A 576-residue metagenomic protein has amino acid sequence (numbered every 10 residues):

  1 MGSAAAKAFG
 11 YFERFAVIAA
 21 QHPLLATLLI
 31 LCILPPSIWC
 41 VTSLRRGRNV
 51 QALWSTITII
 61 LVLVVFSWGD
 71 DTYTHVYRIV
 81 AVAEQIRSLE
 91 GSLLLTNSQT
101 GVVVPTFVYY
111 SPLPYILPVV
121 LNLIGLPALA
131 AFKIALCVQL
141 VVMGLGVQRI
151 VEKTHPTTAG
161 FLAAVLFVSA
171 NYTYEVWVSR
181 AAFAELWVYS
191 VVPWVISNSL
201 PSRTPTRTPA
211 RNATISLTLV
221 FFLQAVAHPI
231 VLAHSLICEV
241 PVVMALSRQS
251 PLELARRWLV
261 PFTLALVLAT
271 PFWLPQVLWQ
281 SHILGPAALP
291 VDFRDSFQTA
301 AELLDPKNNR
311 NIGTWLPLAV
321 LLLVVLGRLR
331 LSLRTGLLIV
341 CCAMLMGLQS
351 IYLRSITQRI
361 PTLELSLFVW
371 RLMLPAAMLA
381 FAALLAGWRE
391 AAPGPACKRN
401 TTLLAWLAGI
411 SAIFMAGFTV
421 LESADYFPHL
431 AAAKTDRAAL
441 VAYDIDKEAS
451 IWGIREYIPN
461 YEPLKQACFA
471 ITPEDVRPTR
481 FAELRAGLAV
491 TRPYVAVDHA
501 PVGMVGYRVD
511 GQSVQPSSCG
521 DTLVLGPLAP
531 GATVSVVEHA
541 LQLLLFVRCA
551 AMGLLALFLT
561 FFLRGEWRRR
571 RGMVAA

Functional and structural regions predicted by a protein language model:
A4-P428, S535-A576: Membrane-embedded transmembrane-helix bundle of lipid-linked glycan/lipid transferases
R48, D70, R211, R399 (+4 more regions): Intrinsic-disorder/low-complexity regions
C341-C342, D446-E456, H499-M504: Membrane-interface and transmembrane segments of multi-pass membrane proteins
A424-R480: Membrane-interface segments at or immediately adjacent to transmembrane helices that form the boundary between
L464-M573: Active-site-proximal, structured, solvent-exposed surfaces of multi-pass membrane proteins that position macromolecular
